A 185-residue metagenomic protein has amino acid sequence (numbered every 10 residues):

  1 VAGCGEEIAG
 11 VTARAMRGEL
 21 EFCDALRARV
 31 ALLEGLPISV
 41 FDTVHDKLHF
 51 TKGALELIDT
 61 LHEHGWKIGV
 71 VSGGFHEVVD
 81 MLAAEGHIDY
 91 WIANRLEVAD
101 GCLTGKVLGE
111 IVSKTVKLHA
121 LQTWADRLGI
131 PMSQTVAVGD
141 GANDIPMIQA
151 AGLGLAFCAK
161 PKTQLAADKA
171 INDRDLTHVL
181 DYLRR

Functional and structural regions predicted by a protein language model:
V1-E63: A metal-dependent, Asp-based hydrolase signature
D42-R185: C-terminal cap/substrate-recognition subdomain and adjoining C-terminal extension of metal-dependent phosphatase-like
